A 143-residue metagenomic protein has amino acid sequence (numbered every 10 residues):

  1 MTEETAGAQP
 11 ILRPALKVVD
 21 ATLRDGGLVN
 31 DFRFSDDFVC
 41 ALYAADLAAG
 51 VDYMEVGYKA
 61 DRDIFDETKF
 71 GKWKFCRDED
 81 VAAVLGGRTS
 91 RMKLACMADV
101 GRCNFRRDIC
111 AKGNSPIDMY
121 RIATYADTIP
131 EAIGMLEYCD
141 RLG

Functional and structural regions predicted by a protein language model:
E3-Q9, V39, E55, R62: N-terminal glycine-rich phosphate/pyrophosphate-binding loops that anchor nucleotide-derived ligands and cofactors
G7-D31, S90-R91, N114-S115: N-terminal small/glycine-rich loop or linker at the start of catalytic domains across soluble metabolic enzymes
R13-A21, A45-R62: N-terminal glycine-rich anion-binding loops that anchor highly charged ligand groups
G26, D46, Y120: Conserved, mostly hydrophobic/aromatic
G27-F34, T68-K72: A short N-terminal beta->alpha junction/helix N-cap motif
D31-A41, T124-I133: Glycine-rich anion/phosphate-binding loops
F38-D52, A83-G87: Alpha-helical scaffold segments that flank or form the walls of functional sites
Y53, Y58-G143: Active-site beta->alpha loop and helix N-cap motifs at the rims of alpha/beta catalytic domains
